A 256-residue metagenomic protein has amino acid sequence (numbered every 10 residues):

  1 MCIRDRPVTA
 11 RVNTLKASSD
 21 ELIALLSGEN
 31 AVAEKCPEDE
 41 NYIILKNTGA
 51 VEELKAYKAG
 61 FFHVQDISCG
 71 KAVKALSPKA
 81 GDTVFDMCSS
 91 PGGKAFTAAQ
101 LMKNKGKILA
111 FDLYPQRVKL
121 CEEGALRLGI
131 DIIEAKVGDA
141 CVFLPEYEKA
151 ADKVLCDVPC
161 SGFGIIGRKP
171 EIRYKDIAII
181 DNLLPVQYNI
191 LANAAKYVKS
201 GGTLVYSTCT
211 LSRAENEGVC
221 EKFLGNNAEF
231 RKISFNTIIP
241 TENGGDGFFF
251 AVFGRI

Functional and structural regions predicted by a protein language model:
R4-I256: S-adenosylmethionine
